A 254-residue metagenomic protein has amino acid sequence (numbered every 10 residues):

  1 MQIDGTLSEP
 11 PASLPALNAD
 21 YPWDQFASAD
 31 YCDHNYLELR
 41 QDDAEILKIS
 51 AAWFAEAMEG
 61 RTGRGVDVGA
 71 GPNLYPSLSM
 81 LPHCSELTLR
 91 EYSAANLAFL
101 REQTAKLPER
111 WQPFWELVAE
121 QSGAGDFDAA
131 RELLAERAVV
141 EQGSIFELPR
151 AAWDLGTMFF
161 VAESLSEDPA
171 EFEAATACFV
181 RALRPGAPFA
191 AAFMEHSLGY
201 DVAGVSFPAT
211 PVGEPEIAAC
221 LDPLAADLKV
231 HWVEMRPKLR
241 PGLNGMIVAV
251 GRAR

Functional and structural regions predicted by a protein language model:
Q2-G60, Y75: Class I SAM-dependent methyltransferase Rossmann-like catalytic core, especially the SAM/SAH-binding loop
G60-N73, E86-T88: Conserved class I S-adenosyl-L-methionine
S93: Conserved SAM/SAH-binding beta-strand->alpha-helix loop
A105-E147: S-adenosyl-L-methionine
G143-T157: A short acidic, Gly/Pro-enriched loop at the edge of an enzyme's catalytic core that lines a small-molecule cofactor
D154-A170: A short SAM/SAH-binding and catalytic strip from SAM-dependent methyltransferases
A170-P188: A short glycine-rich, Lys/Arg-flanked "PGG" loop and its adjoining helix->strand segment in the class I
P188-A218: Conserved class I S-adenosyl-L-methionine
